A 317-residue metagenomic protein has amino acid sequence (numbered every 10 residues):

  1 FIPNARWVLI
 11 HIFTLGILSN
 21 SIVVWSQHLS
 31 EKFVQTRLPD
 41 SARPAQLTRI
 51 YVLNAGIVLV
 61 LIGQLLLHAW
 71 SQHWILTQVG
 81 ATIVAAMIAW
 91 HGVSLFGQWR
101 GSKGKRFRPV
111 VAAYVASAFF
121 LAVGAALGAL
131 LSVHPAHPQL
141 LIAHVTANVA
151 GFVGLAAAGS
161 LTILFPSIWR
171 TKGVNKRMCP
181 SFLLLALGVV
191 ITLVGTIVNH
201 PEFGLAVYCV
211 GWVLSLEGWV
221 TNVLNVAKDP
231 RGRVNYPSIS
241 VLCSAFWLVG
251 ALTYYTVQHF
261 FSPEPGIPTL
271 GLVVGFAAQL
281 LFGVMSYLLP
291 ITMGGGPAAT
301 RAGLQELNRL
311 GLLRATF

Functional and structural regions predicted by a protein language model:
F1-F317: Hydrophobic alpha-helical transmembrane segments of multi-pass integral membrane proteins
